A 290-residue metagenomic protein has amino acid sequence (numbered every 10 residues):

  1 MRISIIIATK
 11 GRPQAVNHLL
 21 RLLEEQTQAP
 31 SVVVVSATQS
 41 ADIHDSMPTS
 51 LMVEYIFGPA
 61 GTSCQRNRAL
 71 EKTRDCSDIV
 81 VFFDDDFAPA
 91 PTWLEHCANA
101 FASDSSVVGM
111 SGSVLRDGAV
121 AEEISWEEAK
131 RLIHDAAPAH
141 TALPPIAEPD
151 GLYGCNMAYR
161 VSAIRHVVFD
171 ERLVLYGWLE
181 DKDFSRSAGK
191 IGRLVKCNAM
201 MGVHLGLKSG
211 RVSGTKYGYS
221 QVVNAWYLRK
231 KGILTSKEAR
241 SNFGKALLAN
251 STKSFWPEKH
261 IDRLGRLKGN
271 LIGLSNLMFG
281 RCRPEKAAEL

Functional and structural regions predicted by a protein language model:
R21-P30: Short, acidic, metal-binding catalytic loop of nucleotide-sugar glycosyltransferases
C64-I79: Active-site nucleotide-sugar/metal-binding loop of Leloir-type enzymes
S77-A88: Short beta-strand-to-loop acidic/aromatic patch adjacent to the donor-nucleotide binding site
T92-S125: Conserved donor NDP-sugar-binding/catalytic core segment of glycosyltransferases
G112, A129-P149: Short, flexible, basic/aromatic active-site loop/helix in glycosyltransferases
G151-A158, S162-V167, L173-M200: A short, conserved alpha-helix in the catalytic core of glycosyltransferases
R193-T215, N224-L228: Active-site donor/metal-binding and catalytic loop motifs of nucleotide-sugar-dependent glycosylation enzymes
K216-N224, L234-L290: Non-catalytic, C-terminal membrane-associated alpha-helical segments of glycosyltransferases
